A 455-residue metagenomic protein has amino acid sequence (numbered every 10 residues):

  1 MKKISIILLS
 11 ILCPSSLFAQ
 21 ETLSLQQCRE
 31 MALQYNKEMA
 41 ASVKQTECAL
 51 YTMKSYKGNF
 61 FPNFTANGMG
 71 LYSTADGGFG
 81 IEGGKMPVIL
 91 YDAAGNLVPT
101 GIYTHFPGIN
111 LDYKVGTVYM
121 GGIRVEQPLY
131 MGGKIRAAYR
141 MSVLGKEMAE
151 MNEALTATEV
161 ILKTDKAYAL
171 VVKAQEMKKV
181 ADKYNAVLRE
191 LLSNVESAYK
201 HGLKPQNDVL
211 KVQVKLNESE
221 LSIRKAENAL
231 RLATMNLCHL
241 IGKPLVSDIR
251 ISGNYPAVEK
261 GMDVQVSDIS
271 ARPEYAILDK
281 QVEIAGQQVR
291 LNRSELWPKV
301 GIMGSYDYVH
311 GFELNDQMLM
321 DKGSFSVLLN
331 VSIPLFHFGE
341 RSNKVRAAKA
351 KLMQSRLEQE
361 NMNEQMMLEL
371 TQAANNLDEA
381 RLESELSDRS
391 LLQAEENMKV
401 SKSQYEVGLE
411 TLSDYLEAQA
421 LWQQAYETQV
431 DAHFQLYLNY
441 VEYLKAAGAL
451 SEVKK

Functional and structural regions predicted by a protein language model:
I4-C13: Sec-dependent N-terminal signal peptides
A19-G77, L245-G286, L335, N363 (+1 more regions): Bacterial Sec-pathway N-terminal export signals of envelope proteins
A40, N63-G78, N110-G116, E126-L155 (+5 more regions): Small/polar (Gly/Ser/Thr/Ala-rich) solvent-exposed segments that form structured loops/beta-strands/short helices used
A41-Y56, T156, V160-K179, S197 (+4 more regions): Amphipathic alpha-helical coiled-coil segments
Y51-M53, M151-I269, N376, A380 (+2 more regions): Periplasmic alpha-helical coiled-coil/stalk elements that build and connect Gram-negative outer-membrane
T65-N67, Y72-G78, G83, L245 (+1 more regions): Acidic, low-complexity, intrinsically disordered peripheral segments
V118-M120, K166, K211, K299 (+1 more regions): Transmembrane beta-barrel architecture of outer-membrane proteins
I123-V125, L329: Membrane-embedded beta-strands of outer-membrane beta-barrel proteins, especially the hydrophobic/small aromatic
